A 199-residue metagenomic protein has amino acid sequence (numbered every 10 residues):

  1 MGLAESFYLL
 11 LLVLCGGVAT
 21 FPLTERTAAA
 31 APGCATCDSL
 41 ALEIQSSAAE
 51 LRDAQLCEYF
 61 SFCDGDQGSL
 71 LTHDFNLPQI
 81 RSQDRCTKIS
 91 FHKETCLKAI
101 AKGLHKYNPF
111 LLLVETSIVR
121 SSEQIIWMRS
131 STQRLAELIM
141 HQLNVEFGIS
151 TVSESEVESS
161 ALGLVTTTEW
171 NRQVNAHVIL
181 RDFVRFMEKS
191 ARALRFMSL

Functional and structural regions predicted by a protein language model:
G2-L199: Long, contiguous alpha-helical bundle segments
